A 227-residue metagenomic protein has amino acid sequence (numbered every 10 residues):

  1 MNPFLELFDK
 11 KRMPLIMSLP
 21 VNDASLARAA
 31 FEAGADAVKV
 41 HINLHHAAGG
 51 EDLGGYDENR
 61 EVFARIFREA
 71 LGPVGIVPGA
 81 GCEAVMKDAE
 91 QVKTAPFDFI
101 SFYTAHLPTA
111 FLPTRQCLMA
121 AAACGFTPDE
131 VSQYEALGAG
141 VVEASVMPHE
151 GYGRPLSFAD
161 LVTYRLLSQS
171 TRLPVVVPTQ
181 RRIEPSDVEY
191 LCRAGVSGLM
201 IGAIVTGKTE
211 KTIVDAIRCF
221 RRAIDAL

Functional and structural regions predicted by a protein language model:
M1-G72, E135: Conserved N-terminal beta1-alpha1 strand-loop-helix module at the mouth
N2-F4, H46-A95, S101-P113: N-terminal active-site wall of soluble small-molecule enzyme domains
L7-S25, V74-A84, C117-F126, V175-I183: Active-site mouth loops of central-metabolism enzymes
S25-A30, E83-T94, G125-L137, V177 (+1 more regions): Catalytic cores of alpha/beta
A37-A48, A95-A110, V142-Y152, C192-A216: Glycine-rich phosphate-binding active-site loops on the catalytic face of alpha/beta enzymes
H45-G54, S132-R165: Glycine/Thr-rich beta-alpha phosphate-binding loop at enzyme active sites
D52-Y56, F111, L156, V205-L227: C-terminal helical cap(s) of enzyme catalytic domains, especially alpha/beta-barrels
V146-S197: Active-site/ligand-binding-proximal alpha/beta "capping" segment
